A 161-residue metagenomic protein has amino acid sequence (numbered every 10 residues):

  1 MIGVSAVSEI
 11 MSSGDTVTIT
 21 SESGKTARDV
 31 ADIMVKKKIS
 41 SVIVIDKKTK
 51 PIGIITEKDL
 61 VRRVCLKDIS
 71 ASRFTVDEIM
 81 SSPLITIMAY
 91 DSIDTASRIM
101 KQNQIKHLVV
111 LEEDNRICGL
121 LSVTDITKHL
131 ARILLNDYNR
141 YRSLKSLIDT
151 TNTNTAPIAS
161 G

Functional and structural regions predicted by a protein language model:
M1-G161: Tandem CBS (Cystathionine beta-synthase) repeat/Bateman regulatory domains
